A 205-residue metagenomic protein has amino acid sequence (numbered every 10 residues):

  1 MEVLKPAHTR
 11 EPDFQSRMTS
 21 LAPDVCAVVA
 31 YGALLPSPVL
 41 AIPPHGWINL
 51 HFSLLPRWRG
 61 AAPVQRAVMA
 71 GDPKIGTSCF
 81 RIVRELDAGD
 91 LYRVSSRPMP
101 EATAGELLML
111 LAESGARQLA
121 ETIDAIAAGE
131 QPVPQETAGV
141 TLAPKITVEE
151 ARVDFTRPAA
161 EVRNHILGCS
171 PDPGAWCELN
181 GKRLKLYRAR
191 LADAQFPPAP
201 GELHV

Functional and structural regions predicted by a protein language model:
M1-P171: One-carbon transfer enzymes
F155-V205: An anion-binding loop in the catalytic cleft
